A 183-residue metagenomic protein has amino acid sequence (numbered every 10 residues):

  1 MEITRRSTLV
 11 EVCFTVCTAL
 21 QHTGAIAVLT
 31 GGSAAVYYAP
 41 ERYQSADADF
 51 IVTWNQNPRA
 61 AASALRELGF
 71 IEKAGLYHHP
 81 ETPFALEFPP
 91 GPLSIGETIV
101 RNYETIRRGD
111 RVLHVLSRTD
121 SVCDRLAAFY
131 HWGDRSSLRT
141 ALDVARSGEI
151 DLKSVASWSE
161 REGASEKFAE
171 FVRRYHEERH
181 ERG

Functional and structural regions predicted by a protein language model:
M1-G183: Compositionally biased terminal segments of proteins
